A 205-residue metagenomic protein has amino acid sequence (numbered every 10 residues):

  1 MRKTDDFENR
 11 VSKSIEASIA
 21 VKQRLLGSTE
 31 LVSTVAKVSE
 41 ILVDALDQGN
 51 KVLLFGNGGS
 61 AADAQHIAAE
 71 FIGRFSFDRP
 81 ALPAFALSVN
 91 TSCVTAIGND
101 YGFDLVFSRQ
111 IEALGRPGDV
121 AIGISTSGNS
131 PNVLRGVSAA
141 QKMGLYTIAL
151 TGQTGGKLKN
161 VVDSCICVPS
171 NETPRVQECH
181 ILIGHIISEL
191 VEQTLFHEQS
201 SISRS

Functional and structural regions predicted by a protein language model:
M1-E30: Generic N-terminal amphipathic, Lys/Arg-enriched alpha-helix
F7, E30-T34, S60, Q141: Residue-level recognition of alpha-helical structural elements
R10-S12, Q199-S205: A short, charged, Gly/Pro-tolerant segment at domain boundaries
G27-Q48: A short, well-structured juxtamembrane/interface segment
A45, K51-F55, Q141-M143, V168: Hydrophobic alpha-helical transmembrane segments of small proteolipidic membrane proteins, enriched in energy-coupled
N50-A68: Glycine/serine-rich anion-binding loops at beta->alpha junctions that coordinate negatively charged ligand groups
Q65-S201: Glycine-rich phosphate-binding loops that contact phosphosugars or nucleotide phosphates
